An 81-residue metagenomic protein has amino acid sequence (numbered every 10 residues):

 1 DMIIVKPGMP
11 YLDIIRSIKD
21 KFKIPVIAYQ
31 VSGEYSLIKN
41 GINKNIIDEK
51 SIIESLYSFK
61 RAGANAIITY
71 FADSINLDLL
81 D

Functional and structural regions predicted by a protein language model:
D1-I3, M9, I38: Conserved mixed alpha/beta catalytic, RNA-binding, or beta-rich assembly cores of soluble enzyme, regulatory
I3-V5, V26-Q30, I67-T69: Hydrophobic faces of well-ordered beta-strands that scaffold small-molecule active sites in alpha/beta enzyme cores
K6, P10, K44-S51, I67: Short amphipathic alpha-helical interaction segments
P7-A28, D73-D81: Active-site-adjacent beta->alpha loops and helix N-cap segments on the catalytic face of soluble alpha/beta enzymes
K19-S58, A62: Active-site-adjacent loop and "lid" segments of alpha/beta metabolic enzymes
Y57-A62, A66-D81: Active-site or pore-adjacent capping/gating segments
